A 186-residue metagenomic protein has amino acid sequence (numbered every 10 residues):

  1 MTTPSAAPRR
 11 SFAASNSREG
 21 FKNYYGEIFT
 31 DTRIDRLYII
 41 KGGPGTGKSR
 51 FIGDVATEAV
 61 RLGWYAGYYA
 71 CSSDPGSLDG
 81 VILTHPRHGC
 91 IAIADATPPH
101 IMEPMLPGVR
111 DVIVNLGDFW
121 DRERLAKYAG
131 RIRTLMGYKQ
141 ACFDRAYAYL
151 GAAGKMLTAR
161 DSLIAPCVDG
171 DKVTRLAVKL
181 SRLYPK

Functional and structural regions predicted by a protein language model:
T2-F29: N-terminal pre-Walker A segment at the start of P-loop NTPase domains
N23-I34, I39-K41: Conserved NTPase motor "head" modules and their coupling/switch loops across ABC/AAA+ ATPases, GTPases, and GHKL ATPases
Y24, R131, R145, K172-R175 (+1 more regions): Exposed alpha-helical structural elements
Y25, F51-I52, A94-A96, A146: Long, contiguous hydrophobic alpha-helical segments, chiefly transmembrane helices and signal peptides
D35-A59: Glycine-rich phosphate-binding P-loop
T57-G137: Conserved nucleotide-sensing/catalytic segment adjacent to the nucleotide-binding pocket in NTP-handling enzymes
T134-T158: ATP-hydrolysis module of ASCE/P-loop NTPase motor domains, specifically the Walker B Asp-Glu catalytic pair
A152-K186: NTP-dependent small-molecule kinase module
